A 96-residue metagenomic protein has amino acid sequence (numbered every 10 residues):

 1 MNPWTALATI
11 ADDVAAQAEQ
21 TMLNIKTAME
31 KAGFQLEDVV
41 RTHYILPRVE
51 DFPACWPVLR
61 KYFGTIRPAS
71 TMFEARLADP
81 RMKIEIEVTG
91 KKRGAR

Functional and structural regions predicted by a protein language model:
M1-R96: Short, polar/acidic, helix-capping and beta-turn segments at strand->helix junctions that line the mouths
